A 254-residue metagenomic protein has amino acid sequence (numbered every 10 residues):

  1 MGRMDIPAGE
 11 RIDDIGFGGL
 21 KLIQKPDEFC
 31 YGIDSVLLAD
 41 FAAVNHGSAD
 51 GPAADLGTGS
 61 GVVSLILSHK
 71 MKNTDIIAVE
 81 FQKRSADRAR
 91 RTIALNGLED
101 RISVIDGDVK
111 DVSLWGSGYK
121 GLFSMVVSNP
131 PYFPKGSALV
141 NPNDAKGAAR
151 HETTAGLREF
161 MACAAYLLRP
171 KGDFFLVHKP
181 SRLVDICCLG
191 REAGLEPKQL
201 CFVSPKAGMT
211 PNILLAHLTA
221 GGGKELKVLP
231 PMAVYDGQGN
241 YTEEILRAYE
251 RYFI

Functional and structural regions predicted by a protein language model:
G2-H46: Class I SAM-dependent transferase core
I23, S103-I105, K198-C201: General small-molecule cofactor/ligand-binding pocket signal
D27, T154-P211: Conserved Class I SAM-dependent methyltransferase catalytic core
F29-Y31, G59-S60, G208: Short glycine/threonine-rich catalytic loop with a Thr-x-Gly-x-Asp
L38, N129, F160, L218: Residue-level signal for inorganic ion chemistry
D40-L139: Conserved SAM/SAH cofactor-binding pocket of Class I
G121, P130-E159: Mobile active-site "lid"/loop adjacent to the S-adenosyl-L-methionine
T210-I254: SAM/dcSAM-binding transferase cores
